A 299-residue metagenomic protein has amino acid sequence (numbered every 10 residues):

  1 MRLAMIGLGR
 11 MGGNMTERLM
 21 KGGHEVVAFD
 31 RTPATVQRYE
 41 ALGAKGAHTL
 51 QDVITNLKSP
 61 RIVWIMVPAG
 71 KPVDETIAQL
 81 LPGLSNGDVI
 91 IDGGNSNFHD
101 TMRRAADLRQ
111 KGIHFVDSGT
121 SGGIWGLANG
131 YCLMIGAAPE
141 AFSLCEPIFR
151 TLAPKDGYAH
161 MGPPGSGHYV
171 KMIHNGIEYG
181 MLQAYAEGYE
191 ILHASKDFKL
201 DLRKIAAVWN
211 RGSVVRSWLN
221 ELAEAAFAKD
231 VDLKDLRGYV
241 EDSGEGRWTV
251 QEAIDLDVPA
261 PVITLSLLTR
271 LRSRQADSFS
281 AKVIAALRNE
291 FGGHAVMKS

Functional and structural regions predicted by a protein language model:
M1-I62, G87, I124-G126, N289: NAD(P)+-binding Rossmann beta1-loop-alpha1 motif at the extreme N-terminus of oxidoreductases
R2-M5, I90, F115, M134: Short glycine-aspartate micro-motif
M20, E40, M102, R109 (+1 more regions): Anion (oxyanion) recognition and catalysis
V26, G46, F115-V116, A260: Hydrophobic beta-strand scaffold residues
L50-F115: Rossmann-fold NAD(P) dinucleotide-binding segment
D74-T76, N97-A186, L192-S195: Rossmann-fold dinucleotide-binding core
M134, L144, G165-H294: Helical "substrate-binding/catalytic lid" subdomain of Rossmann-like NAD(P)-dependent dehydrogenases/reductases
